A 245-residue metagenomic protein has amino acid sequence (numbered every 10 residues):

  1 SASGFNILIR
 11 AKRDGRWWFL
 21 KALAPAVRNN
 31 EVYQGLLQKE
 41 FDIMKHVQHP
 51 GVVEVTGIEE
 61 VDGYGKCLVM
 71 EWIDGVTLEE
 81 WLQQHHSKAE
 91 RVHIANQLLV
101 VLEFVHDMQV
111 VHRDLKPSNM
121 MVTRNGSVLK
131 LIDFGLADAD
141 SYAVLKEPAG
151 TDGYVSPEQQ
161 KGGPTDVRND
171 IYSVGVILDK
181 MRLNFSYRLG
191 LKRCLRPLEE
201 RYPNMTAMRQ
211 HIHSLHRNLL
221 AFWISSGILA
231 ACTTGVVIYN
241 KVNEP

Functional and structural regions predicted by a protein language model:
V27-H46: AlphaC helix of the eukaryotic protein kinase fold
E54-K66: Short beta-strand micro-motifs within the conserved protein kinase catalytic domain, predominantly in the N-lobe
G63-T77: Conserved short submotifs of the Hanks-type protein kinase catalytic core that shape the nucleotide-binding pocket
T77-S87: AlphaC helix of the protein kinase catalytic domain
I94-A95: Activation segment signature within eukaryotic-like protein kinase domains
H106-V122: Catalytic-loop of the protein kinase fold
L145-E158: Conserved activation segment of eukaryotic-like protein kinases, specifically the C-terminal portion of the activation
